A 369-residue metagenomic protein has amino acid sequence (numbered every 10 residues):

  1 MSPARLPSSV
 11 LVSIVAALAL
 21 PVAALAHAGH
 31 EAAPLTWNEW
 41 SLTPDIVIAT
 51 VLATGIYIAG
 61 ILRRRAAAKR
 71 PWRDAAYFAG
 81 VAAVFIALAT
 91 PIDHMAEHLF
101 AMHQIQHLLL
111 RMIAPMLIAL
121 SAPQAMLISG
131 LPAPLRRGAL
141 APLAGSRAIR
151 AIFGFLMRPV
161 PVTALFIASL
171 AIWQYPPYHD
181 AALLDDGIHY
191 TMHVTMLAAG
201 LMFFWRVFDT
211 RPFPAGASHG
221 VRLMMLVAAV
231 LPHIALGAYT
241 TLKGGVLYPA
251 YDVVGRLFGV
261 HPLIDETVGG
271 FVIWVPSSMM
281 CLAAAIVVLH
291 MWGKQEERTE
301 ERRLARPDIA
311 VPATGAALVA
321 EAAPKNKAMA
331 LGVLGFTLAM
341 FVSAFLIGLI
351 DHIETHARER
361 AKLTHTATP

Functional and structural regions predicted by a protein language model:
S2-S9, V22-P369: Alpha-helical membrane segments of multi-pass proteins
S13-A19: Bacterial N-terminal signal peptides
